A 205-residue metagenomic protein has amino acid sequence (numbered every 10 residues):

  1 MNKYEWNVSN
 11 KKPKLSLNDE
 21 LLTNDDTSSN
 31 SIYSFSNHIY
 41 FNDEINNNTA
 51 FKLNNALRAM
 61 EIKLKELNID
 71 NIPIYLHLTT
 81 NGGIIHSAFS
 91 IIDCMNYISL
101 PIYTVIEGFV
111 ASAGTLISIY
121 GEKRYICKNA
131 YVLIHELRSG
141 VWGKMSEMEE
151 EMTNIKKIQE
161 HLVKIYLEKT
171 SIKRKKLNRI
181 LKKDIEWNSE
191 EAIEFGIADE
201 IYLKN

Functional and structural regions predicted by a protein language model:
M1-N205: Terminal-region recognition feature
